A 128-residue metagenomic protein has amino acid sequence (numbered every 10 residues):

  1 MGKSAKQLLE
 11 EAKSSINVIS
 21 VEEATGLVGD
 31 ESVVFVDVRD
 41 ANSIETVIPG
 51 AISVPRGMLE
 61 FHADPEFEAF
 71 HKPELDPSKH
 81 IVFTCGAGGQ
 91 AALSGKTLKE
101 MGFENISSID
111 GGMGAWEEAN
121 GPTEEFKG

Functional and structural regions predicted by a protein language model:
M1-V34, V38-H80, G89-G128: Rhodanese-like catalytic fold shared by cysteine-dependent sulfurtransferases and DSP/PTP-type phosphatases
T84: Short, surface-exposed ligand- or partner-binding patches at beta-edge/loop junctions that are enriched in aromatics
